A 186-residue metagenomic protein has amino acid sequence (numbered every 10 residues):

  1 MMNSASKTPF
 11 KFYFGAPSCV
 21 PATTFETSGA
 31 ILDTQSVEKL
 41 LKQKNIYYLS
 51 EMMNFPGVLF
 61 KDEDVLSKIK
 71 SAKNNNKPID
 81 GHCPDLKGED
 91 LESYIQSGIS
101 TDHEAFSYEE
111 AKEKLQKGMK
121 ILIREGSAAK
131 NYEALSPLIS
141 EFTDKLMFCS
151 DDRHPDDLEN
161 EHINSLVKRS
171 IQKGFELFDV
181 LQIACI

Functional and structural regions predicted by a protein language model:
M1-P78: Divalent-metal coordination cores built from histidine and acidic residues
N3, K7, Q35-K39, D64-N74 (+6 more regions): Alpha-helical scaffolding segments of alpha/beta enzyme cores, especially the outer helices of TIM-barrel or partial
F12-A16, Y47-E51, I79-G81, T101-H103 (+2 more regions): Hydrophobic faces of well-ordered beta-strands that scaffold small-molecule active sites in alpha/beta enzyme cores
T23-G29, F60-D64, D90-Y94, E113-Q116 (+2 more regions): Short acidic, glycine/serine/threonine-rich loops at helix termini
N45-I46, N76, S93-T101, L115-L122 (+1 more regions): Glycine-enriched alpha-helix->loop->beta-strand junction motifs that scaffold or abut catalytic
L49, K114, V180: Conserved, mostly hydrophobic/aromatic
E51-E109, E125-A129: Divalent metal-binding pocket/active-site signature
L138-I186: His/Asp/Glu-enriched, well-ordered alpha-helical/loop segment that forms or immediately abuts the divalent-metal
